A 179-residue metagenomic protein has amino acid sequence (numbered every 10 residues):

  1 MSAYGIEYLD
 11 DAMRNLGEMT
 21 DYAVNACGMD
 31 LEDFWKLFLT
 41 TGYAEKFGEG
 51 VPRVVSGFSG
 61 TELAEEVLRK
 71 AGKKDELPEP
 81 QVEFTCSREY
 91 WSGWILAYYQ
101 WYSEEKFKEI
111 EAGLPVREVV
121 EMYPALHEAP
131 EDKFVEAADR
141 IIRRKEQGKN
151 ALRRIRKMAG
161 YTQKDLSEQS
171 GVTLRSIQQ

Functional and structural regions predicted by a protein language model:
M1-Y99, M122, F134-I141: C-terminal alpha-helical interaction appendages
R14-N15, Q147-G148, V172: Alpha-helix N-cap/N′ positions at the starts of helices
D21, E32, R153-R154, K164 (+1 more regions): Residues within the helices of the helix-turn-helix
V24, R156, S167: The alpha-helix within a helix-turn-helix
F38, G160-Q178: Short alpha-helical DNA-recognition segment
S103-K108, D165-S167: Substrate-binding/catalytic groove segments of enzymes that remodel or degrade extracellular structural polymers
E105-R143: N-terminal flexible/basic segments that precede or flank functional cores
A137-M158: A short, Lys/Arg-rich alpha-helix, primarily the initiator
